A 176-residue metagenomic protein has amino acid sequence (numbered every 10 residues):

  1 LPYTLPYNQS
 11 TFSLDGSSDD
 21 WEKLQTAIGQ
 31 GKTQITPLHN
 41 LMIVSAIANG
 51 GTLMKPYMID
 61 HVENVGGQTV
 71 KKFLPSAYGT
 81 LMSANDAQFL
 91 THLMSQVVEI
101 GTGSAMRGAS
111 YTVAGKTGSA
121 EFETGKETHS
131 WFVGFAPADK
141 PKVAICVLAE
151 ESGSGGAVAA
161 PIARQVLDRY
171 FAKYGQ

Functional and structural regions predicted by a protein language model:
L1-V147: Beta-lactam-recognizing serine transpeptidase/beta-lactamase-like catalytic domain environment
T36-M42, V158-Q165: Short amphipathic alpha-helical face segments that pack within enzyme cores and frequently flank/anchor catalytic
T52, S154-V158: Extracytoplasmic/secreted cell-surface and envelope-processing proteins
Q68-S76, I162-Q176: Short, gly/Ser/Thr-rich active-site loops of penicillin-recognizing serine hydrolases
E123-G125, A157, G175: Active-site-proximal flexible loops/turns
